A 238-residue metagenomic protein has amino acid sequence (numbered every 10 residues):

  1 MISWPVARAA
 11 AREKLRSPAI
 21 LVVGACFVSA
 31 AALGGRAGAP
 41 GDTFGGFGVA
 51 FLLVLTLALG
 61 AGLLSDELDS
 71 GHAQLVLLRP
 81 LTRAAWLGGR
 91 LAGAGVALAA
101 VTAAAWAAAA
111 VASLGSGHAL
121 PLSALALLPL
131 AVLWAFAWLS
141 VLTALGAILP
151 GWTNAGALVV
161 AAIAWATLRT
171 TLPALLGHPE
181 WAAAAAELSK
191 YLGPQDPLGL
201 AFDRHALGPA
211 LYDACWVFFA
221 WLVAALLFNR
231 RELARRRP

Functional and structural regions predicted by a protein language model:
M1-G24, L233, R237: Aromatic- and glycine-rich beta-strand/loop motifs that create alpha-glucan
M1-I2, L63-D66: Short helix-capping and inter-helix turn/linker motifs at the boundaries of alpha-helical repeat units
W4, R8-L15, A126, A182-S189: Membrane-interacting alpha-helical segments
I20, G24-L63, S70, L87-V159 (+2 more regions): Secretory targeting signals
F44, T153-P238: Terminal transmembrane helical anchor/hairpin motif
H72-L77: Short cytoplasmic-facing helical segments at TM-TM junctions of multi-pass membrane proteins
R83: Catalytic-loop Lys-Pro-X-Asn motif of eukaryotic-like protein kinases
